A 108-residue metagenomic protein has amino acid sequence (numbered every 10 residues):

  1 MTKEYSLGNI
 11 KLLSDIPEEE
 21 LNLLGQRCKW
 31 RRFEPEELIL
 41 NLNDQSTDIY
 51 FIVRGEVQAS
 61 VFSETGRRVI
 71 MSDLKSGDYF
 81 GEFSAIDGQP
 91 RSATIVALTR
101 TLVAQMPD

Functional and structural regions predicted by a protein language model:
M1-P35, L74, F80, S84-A85: Cyclic nucleotide-binding regulatory module and flanking cytosolic helices
N9, D48, T101-L102: Short active-site oxyanion
C28, S46-T47: Short loop/turn microsegments at loop-to-beta-strand junctions
R32, Y50-F51, V96: Well-ordered beta-strand positions
E36, T47-S60, S76-G77: Glycine- and acidic-residue-biased ligand/ion/polar-headgroup-sensing regions
I39-D44: Short phosphate-coordinating micro-motif centered on Lys-Gly-acidic
V57-V69: A short beta-strand-loop-beta hairpin characteristic of the jelly-roll/cupin
I70-D108: Cyclic-nucleotide recognition modules
